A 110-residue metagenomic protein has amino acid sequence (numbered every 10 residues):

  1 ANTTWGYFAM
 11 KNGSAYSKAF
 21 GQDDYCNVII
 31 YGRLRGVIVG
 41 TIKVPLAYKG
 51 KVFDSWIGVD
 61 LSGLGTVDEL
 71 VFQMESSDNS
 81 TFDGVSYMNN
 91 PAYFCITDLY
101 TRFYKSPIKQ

Functional and structural regions predicted by a protein language model:
W5-V28: Short coil-to-beta strand junction motifs in C2/discoidin
D23-Q110: Terminal, low-complexity interaction segments
